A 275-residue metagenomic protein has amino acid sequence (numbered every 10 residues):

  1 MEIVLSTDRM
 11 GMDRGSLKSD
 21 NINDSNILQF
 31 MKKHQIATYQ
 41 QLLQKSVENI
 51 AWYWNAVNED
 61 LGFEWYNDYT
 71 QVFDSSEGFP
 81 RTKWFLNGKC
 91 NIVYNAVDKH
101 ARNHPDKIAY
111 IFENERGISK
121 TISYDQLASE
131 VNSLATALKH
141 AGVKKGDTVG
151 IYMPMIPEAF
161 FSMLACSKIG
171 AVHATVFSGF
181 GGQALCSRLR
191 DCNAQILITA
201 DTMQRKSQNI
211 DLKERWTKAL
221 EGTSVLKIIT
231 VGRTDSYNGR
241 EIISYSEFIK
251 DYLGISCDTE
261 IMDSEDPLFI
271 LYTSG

Functional and structural regions predicted by a protein language model:
M1-F30: Charged, compositionally biased N-terminal leader segments and the immediate start of the first structured element
K32-H34, A96-I122, D235-Y237: AMP-dependent adenylate-forming
S46, V97-A101, L127, V131-L134 (+5 more regions): Adenylate-forming
V47, N55-Y69, L86-A109: A short N-terminal helical cap/helix-turn-helix that marks the beginning of AMP-binding/adenylate-forming
K83, A137-C186: Conserved AMP-binding/adenylate-forming
D106-I108, T230, R240-Y272: Conserved pre-ATP/AMP-binding loop-to-beta segment of ANL
G117, I270-G275: Conserved adenylation A10 loop of the ANL superfamily
K168-E247: Structural core segment of the AMP-binding/adenylate-forming
